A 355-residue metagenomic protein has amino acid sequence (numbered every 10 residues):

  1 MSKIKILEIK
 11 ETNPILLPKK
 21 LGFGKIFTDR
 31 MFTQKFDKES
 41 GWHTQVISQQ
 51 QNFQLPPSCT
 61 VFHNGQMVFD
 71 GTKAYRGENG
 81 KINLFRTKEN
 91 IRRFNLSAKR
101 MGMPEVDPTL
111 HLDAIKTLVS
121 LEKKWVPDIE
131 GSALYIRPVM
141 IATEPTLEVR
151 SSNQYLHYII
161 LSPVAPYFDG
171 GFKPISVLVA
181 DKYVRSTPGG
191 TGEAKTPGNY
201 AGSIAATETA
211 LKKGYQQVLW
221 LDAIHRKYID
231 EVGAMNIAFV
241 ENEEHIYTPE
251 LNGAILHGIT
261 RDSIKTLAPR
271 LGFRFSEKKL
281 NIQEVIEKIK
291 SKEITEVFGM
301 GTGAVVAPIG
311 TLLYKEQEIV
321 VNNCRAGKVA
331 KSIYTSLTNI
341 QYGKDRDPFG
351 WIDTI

Functional and structural regions predicted by a protein language model:
M1-Q49: Short, Gly/Pro- and small/polar-rich lid/capping loops
S2-L17, I26, D169, V177 (+1 more regions): Conserved catalytic-core subdomain
K20, T87-N90, N95, M101-K213 (+1 more regions): Extended Lys/Arg-rich, glycine-bearing segments that form polyanion-binding/interaction patches within enzyme domains
K25-F36, T60, P174-L221, A330-I355: Active-site-adjacent loop/helix segments that line or gate small-molecule/cofactor pockets in enzymes
T33-W42, V68, Y75-G80, T87 (+5 more regions): Short acidic-glycine loop/turn motifs at beta-strand connectors
P56-K73, G303-A307: Conserved phosphate/anionic-ligand binding catalytic regions in large, soluble enzymes, centered on
K73-R76, H157-P163, F172, S176-V179 (+2 more regions): Short beta-strand elements
